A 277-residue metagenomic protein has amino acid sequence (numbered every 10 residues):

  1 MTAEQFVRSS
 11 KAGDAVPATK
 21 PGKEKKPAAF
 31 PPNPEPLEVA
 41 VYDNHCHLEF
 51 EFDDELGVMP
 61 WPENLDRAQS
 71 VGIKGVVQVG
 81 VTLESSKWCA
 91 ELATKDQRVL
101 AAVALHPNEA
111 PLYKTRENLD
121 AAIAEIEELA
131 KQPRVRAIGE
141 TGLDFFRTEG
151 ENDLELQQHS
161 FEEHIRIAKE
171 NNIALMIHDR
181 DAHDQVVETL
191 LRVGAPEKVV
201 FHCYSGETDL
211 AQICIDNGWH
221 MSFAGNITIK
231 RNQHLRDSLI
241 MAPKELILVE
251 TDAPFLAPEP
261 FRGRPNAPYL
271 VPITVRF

Functional and structural regions predicted by a protein language model:
M1-F277: Mid-domain alpha/beta scaffold segments of enzyme catalytic cores
